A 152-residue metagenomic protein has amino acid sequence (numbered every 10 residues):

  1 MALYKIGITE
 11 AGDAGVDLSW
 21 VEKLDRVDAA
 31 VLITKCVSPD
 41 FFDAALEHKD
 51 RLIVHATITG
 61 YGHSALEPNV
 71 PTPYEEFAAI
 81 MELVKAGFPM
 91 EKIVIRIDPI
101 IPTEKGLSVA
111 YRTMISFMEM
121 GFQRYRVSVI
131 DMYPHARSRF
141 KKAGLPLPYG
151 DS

Functional and structural regions predicted by a protein language model:
M1-A79, K92-V94, R124-I130: Core AdoMet radical
G7, G12-G15, G60-G62, G87 (+4 more regions): Residue-identity detector for glycine
H55-T57, H63, R112-Q123, L147-D151: Short, Lys/Arg-enriched charge-dense amphipathic segments
G62-V70, R96-K105, P146-D151: Surface-exposed cleft-lining segments at the edges of enzyme active sites
E75-R139: Conserved C-terminal portion of the radical SAM core fold that forms the substrate/S-adenosylmethionine-binding
H135-S152: A conserved mid-domain beta-alpha-beta active-site/ligand-binding segment of alpha/beta enzyme cores
